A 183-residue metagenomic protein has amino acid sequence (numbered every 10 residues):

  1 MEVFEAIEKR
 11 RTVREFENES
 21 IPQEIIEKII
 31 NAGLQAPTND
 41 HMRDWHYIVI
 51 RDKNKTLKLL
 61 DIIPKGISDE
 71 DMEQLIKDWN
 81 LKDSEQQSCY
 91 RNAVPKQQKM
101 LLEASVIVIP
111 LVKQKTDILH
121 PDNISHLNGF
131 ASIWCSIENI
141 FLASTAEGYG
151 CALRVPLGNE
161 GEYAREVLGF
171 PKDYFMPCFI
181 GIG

Functional and structural regions predicted by a protein language model:
M1-E27, R43, P177-G183: Specificity-determining recognition surfaces
I29, G33, V108-P110, Q114-E166: Small-aliphatic-rich amphipathic alpha-helix that forms the alpha element of a beta-alpha
P37-H41: Glycine-rich phosphate/pyrophosphate-binding beta-alpha loops
M42-R43, L101-A104, A146-E147: Short gly/pro-enriched beta-turn/loop segments at secondary-structure junctions
V49-I133: Glycine/small-residue-rich phosphate/adenosyl-binding loop
S68-W79, L168-G183: A glycine-rich helix N-cap at a beta->alpha junction
K96-K99, E166-F170: A generic local secondary-structure boundary/capping motif
S105-I107, G150, F175-P177: Structural motif
